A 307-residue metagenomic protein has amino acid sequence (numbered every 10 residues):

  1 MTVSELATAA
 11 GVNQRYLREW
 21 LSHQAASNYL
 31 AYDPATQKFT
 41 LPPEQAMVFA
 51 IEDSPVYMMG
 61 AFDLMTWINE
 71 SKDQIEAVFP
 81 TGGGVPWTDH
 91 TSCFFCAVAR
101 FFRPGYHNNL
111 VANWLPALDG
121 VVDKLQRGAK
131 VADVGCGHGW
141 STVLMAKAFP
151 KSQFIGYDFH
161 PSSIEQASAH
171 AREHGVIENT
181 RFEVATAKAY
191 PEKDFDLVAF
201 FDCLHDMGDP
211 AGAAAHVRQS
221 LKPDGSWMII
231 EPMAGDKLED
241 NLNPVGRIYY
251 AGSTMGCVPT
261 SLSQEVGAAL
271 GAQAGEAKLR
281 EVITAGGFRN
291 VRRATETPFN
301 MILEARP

Functional and structural regions predicted by a protein language model:
R18, S22-A129: Conserved Class I S-adenosyl-L-methionine-dependent methyltransferase catalytic core
K130-A132, T142-K188: Class I SAM-dependent methyltransferase SAM/SAH-binding core
G135-G139: Class I SAM-dependent methyltransferase "Motif I" SAM/SAH-binding loop
K188-V198: A short acidic, Gly/Pro-enriched loop at the edge of an enzyme's catalytic core that lines a small-molecule cofactor
D196-P210: A short SAM/SAH-binding and catalytic strip from SAM-dependent methyltransferases
A211-P223: A short glycine-rich, Lys/Arg-flanked "PGG" loop and its adjoining helix->strand segment in the class I
I230-A285, R292: C-terminal alpha-helical "lid/dimerization" subdomain adjacent to the S-adenosyl-L-methionine
G287-P307: Core SAM-dependent methyltransferase catalytic element
